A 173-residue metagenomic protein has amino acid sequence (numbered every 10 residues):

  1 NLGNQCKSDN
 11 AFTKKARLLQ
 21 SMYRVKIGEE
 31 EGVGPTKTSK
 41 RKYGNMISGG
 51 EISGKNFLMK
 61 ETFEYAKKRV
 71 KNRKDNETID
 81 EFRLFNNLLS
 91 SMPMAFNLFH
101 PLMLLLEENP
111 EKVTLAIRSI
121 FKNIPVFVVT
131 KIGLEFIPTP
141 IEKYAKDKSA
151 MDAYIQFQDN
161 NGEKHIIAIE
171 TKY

Functional and structural regions predicted by a protein language model:
N1-K143: Nuclease-adjacent, charged terminal/linker segments that flank catalytic cores
E77-I79, S149-D152: Short amphipathic alpha-helical surface micro-motifs
K143-S149: A short catalytic or substrate-binding loop motif that flags glycine-/basic-rich loops and adjacent residues that bind
K148, N161-E163: A generic fold-level signal
A153-I155, H165-Y173: Conserved catalytic cores of phosphodiester-cleaving nucleases, focusing on short active-site segments
Q156-N160: A generic structural motif
